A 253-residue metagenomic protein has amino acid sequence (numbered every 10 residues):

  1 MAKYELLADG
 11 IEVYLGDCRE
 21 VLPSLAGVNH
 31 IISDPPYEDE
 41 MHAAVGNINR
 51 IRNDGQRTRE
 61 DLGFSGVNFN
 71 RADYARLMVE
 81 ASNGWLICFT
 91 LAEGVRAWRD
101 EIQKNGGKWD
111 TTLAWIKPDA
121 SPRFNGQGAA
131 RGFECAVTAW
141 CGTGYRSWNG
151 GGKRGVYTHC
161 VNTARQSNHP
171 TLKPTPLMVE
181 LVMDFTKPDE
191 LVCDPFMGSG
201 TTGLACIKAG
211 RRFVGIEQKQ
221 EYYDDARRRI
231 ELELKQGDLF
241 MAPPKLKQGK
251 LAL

Functional and structural regions predicted by a protein language model:
M1-Y4, Q236-Q248: Short mixed-charge
A2-G215, K219-Y223: Core catalytic lobe of class I
G16-E20, P243-L251: Conserved SAM/SAH-binding loop
A226-R227: Conserved SAM-binding loop
E233: Short, basic alpha-helical nucleic acid-contact segments in DNA-binding proteins and DNA transaction factors
